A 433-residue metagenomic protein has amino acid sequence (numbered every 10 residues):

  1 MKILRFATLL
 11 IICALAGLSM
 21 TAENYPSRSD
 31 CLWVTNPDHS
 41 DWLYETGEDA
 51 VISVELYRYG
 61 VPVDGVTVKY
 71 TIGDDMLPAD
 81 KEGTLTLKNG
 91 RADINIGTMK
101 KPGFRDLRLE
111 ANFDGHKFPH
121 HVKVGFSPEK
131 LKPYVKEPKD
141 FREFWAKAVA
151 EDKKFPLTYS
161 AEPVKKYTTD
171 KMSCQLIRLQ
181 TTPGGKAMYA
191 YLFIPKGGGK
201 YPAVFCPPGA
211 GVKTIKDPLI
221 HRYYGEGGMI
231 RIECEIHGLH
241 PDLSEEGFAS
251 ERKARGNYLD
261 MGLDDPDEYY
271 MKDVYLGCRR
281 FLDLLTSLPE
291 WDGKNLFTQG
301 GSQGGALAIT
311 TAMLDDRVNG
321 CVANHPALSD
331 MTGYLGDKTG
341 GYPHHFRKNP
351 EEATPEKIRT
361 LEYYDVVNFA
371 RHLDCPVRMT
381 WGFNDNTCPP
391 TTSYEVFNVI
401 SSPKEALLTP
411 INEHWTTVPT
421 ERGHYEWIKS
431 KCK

Functional and structural regions predicted by a protein language model:
E23-W33: Proline/serine/threonine-rich low-complexity linkers at boundaries of modular beta-sandwich domains
D38-W42, D152-G197: N-terminal cap/lid segment of alpha/beta-hydrolase-fold proteins
A190-L192, K200-A210: Short beta-strand element of the alpha/beta-hydrolase
A210-L276, G333-G340: Cap/lid segment of the alpha/beta-hydrolase catalytic domain
N257-S302: Gly/Ser-rich "nucleophile elbow"/oxyanion-hole loop immediately N-terminal to the catalytic nucleophile in hydrolases
G305-A353, L408, T416-P419: Hydrolase active-site cap/lid region
L373, M379-W381: Short beta-strand/loop motif that positions the catalytic acidic residue of the alpha/beta-hydrolase fold
T387, Y394-K433: C-terminal catalytic histidine-bearing segment of alpha/beta-hydrolase fold enzymes
